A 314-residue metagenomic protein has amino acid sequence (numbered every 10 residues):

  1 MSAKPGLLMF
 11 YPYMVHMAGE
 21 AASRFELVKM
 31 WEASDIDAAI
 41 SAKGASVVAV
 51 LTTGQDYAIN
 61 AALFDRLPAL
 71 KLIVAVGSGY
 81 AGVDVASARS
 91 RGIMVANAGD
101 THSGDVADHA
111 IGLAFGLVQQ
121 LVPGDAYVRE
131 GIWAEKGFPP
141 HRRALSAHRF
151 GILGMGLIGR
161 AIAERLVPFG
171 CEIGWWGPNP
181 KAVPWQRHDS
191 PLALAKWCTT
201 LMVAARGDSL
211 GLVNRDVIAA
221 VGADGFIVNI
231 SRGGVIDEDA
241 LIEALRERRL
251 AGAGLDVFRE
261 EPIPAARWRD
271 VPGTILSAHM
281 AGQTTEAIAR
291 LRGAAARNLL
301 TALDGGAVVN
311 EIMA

Functional and structural regions predicted by a protein language model:
M1-A96, K196, V203, N214-A220: An N-terminal-biased, well-structured beta-alpha scaffold segment characteristic of Rossmann-like dinucleotide-binding
A3-P5, R89, A96-V106, K136 (+2 more regions): C-terminal helix-to-coil terminal segments
F10, I152-G154: Conserved N-terminal Rossmann-fold NAD(P)-binding element of oxidoreductases
V28, G174, G234: Conserved beta-strand positions in the Rossmann-like core of class I SAM-dependent methyltransferases
A58-N60, N179-R267: Rossmann-like adenosine-cofactor binding region
R91, A98-R149, A161-E164: Phosphate-binding beta-alpha-beta segment of Rossmann-like dinucleotide-binding domains, i.e., the NAD(P)
I158: Hydrophobic/small residue at the entry helix of a nucleotide-binding pocket
P168-P184: NAD(P)-binding Rossmann-fold cofactor-contacting core
